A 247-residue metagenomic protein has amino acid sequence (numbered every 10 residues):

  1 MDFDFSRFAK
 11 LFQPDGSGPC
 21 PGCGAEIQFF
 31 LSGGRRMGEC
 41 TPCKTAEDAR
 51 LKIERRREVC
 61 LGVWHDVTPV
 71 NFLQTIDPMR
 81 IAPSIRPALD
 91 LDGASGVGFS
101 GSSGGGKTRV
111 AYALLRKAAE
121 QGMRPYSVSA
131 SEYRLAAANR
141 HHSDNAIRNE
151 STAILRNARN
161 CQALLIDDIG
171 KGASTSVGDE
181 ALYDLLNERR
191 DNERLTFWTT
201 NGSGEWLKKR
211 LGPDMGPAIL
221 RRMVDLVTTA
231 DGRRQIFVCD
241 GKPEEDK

Functional and structural regions predicted by a protein language model:
M1-I85, F237, D246-K247: A short, basic N-terminal segment
A82-P83, A119-N160: Short glycine-rich substrate-engagement loop in P-loop NTPases that contacts/grips substrate
A94-A111: Walker A/P-loop nucleotide-binding motif
R109-M123: P-loop NTPase Walker A phosphate-binding motif
L115-R116, Y133-H141, I169-K247: Replace "adjacent to P-loop NTPase cores in ATP/GTP-dependent enzymes" with "adjacent to NTP-binding cores
M123-R124, N160-A163, N192-W198: Loop/turn-to-beta-strand initiation segments
